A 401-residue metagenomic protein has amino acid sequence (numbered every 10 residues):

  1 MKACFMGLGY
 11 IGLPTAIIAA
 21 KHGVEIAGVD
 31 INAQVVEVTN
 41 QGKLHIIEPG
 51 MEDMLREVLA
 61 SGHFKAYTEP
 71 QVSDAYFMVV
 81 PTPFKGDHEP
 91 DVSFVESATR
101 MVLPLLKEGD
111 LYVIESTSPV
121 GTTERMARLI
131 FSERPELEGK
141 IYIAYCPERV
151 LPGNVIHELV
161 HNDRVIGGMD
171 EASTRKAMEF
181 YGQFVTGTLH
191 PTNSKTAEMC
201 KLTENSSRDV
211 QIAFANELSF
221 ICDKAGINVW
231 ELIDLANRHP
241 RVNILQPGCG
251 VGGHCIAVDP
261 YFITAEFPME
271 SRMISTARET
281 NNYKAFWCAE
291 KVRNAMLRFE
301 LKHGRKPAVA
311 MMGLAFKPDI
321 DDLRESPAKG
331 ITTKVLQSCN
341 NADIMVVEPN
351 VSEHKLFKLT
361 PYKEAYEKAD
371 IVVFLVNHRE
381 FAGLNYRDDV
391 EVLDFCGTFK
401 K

Functional and structural regions predicted by a protein language model:
M1-K401: Structural/interface elements that position substrates and couple domains in central-metabolism enzymes
